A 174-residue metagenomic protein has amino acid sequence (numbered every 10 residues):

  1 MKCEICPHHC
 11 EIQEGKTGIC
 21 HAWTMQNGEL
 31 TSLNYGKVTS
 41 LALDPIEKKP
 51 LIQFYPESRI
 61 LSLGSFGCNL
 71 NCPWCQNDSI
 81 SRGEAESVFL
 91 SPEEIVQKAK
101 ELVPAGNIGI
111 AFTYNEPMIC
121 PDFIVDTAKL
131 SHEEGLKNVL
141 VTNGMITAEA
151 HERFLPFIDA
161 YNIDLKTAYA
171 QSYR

Functional and structural regions predicted by a protein language model:
K2-A22, F66-D78: Local cysteine-cluster metal-coordination motifs and their immediate loop/turn environment, predominantly Fe-S cluster
M25-Y161, A168-Y169: Conserved Radical SAM active-site core
S172-R174: A short alpha/beta connector and helix-capping loop motif
